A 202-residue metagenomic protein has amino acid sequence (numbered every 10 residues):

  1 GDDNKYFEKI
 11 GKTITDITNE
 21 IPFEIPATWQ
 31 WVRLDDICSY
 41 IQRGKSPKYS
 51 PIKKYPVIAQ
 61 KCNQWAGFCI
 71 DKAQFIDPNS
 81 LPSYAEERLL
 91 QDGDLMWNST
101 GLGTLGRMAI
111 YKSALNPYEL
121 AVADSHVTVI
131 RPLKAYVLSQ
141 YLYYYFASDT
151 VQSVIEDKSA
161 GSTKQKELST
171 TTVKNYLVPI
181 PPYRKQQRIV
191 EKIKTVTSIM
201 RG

Functional and structural regions predicted by a protein language model:
G1-T13: Extended, domain-scale alpha-helical bundle/helix-rich regions
I10-E20, D35-K48, K61-W97, K112: Sequence-specific dsDNA recognition surfaces
T15-G44, N175, Y183-E191, V196-G202: Non-catalytic DNA-recognition/assembly elements of restriction-modification systems
E20-I25, P82, T128-K134, K174-I180: Short, well-ordered beta-strand elements within core beta-sheets of diverse protein domains
Q60, Q152, Q165, Q186-Q187: Glutamine-centric residue-chemistry signal
Q64-I76, L95-A123, S139-Y144, S153-S159: Short, ligand-facing micro-motifs at secondary-structure edges
E119-T128, I155, A160-I180: A short glycine-rich beta-alpha junction/loop motif
Y136-Q140, Q187: Short, conserved charged micro-motifs
